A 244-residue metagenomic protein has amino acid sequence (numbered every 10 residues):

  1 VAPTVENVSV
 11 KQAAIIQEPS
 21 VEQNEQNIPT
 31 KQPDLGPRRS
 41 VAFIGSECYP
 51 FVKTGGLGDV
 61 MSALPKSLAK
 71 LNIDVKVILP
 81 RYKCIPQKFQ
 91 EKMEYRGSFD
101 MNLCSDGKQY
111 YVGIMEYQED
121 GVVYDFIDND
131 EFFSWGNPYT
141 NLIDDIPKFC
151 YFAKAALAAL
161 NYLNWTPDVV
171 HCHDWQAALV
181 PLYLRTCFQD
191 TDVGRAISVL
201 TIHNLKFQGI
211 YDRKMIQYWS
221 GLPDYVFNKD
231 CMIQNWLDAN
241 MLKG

Functional and structural regions predicted by a protein language model:
V1-G244: Catalytic cores of nucleotide-sugar-dependent glycosyltransferases that transfer UDP/GDP/TDP-activated
